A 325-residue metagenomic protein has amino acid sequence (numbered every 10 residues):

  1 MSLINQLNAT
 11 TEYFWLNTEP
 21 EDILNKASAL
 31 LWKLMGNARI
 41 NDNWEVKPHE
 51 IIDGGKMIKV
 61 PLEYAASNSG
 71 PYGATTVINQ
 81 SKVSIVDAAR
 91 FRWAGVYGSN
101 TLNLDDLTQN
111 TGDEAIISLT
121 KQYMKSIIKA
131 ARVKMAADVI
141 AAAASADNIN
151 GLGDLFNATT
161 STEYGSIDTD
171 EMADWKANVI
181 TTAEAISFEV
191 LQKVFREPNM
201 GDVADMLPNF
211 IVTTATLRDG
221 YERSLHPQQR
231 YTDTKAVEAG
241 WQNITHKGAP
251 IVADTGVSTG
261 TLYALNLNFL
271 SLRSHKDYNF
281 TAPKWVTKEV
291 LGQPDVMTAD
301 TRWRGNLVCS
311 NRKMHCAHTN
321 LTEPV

Functional and structural regions predicted by a protein language model:
M1-V325: Flexible, glycine/threonine- and acidic-rich loop/arm segments that mediate assembly and lattice contacts in viral
